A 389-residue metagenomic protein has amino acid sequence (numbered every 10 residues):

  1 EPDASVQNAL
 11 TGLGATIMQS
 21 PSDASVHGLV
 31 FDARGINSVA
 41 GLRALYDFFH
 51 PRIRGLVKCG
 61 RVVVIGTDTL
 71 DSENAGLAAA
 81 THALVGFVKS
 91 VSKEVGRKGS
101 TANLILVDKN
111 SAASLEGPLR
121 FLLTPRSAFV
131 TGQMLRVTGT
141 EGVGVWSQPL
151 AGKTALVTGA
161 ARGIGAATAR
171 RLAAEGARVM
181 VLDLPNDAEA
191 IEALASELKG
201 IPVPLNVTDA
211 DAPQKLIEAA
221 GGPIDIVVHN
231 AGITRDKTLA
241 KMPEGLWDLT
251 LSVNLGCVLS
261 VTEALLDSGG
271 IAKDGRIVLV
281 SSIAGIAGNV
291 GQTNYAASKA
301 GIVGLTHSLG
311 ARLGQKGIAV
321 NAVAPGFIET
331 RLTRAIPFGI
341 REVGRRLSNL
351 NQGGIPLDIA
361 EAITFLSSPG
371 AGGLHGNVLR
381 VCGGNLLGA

Functional and structural regions predicted by a protein language model:
A15-P21, A177-E192: Conserved glycine-rich Rossmann-like NAD(P)H-binding loop of the short-chain dehydrogenase/reductase
V26-G55, C59, V63, G76-L77 (+4 more regions): Catalytic Tyr-X3-Lys loop
A80-L84, T262, S298, T306: Active-site helix of classical SDR
K93-E94, D267, A311-R312, G372: Alpha-helical segment proximal to the catalytic Tyr-Lys
G96-T101, V130-G132, D274, G314 (+2 more regions): Short, small/polar-rich loop/turn modules that mediate ligand/substrate recognition or access, typified
V107-L115, S348-I359, G370: A conserved structural motif in NAD(P)-dependent oxidoreductases
T131-G152, A287, H375-A389: Short C-terminal tail/terminal secondary-structure segment of NAD(P)H-dependent dehydrogenase/reductase domains
S282: Residue(s) in the substrate-gating loop at a strand-loop-helix junction that position the organic substrate next
